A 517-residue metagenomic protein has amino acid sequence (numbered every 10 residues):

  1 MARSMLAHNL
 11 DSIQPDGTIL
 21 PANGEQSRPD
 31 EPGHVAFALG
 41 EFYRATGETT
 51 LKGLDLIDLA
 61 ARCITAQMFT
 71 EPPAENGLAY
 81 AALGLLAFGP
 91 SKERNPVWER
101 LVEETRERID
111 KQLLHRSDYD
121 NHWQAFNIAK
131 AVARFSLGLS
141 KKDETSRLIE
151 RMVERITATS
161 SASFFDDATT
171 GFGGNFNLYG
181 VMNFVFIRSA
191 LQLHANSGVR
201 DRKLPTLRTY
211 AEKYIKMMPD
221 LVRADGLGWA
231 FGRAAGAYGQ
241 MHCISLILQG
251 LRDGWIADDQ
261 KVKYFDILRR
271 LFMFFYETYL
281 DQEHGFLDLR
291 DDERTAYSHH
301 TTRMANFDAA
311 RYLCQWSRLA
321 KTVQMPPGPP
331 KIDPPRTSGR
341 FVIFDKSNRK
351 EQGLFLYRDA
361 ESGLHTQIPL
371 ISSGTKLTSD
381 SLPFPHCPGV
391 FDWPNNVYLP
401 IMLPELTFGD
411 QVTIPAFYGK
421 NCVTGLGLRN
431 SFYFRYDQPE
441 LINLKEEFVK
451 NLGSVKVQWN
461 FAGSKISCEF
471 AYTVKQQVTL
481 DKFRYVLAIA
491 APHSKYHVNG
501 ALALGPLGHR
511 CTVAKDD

Functional and structural regions predicted by a protein language model:
M1, M5, M68, M152 (+8 more regions): Detector for methionine-enriched segments
M1, T50, T209, A230 (+2 more regions): Polar low-complexity intrinsically disordered regions
M1-A7, N23-Q26: Mature N-terminal, pre-catalytic/accessory segment of carbohydrate-active enzymes
H8-S12: N-terminal signal-anchor module of multipass membrane proteins
G17-L246: Aromatic-lined, polymer-binding surfaces characteristic of secreted/periplasmic polysaccharide-degrading enzymes
A224, G228, H242-D516: Extended polysaccharide-engagement surfaces of secreted carbohydrate-active enzymes
